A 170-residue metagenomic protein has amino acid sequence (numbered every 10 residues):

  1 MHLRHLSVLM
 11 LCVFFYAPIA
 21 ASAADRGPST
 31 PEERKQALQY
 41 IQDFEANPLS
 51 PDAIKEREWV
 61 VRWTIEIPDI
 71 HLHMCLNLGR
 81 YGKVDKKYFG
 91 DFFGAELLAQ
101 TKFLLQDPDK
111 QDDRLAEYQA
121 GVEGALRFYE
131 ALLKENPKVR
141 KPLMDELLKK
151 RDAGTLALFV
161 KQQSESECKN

Functional and structural regions predicted by a protein language model:
M1-R4: N-terminal secretory signal peptides that target proteins for export/translocation
S7-P18: Bacterial N-terminal signal peptides
P18-A20, G94: A generic alpha-helix preference that emphasizes hydrophobic side chains
S22-R62: Immediate post-signal-peptide N-terminus of mature secreted/exported proteins
D52-Q163: Mature extracellular/secreted ectodomains of secretory-pathway proteins
